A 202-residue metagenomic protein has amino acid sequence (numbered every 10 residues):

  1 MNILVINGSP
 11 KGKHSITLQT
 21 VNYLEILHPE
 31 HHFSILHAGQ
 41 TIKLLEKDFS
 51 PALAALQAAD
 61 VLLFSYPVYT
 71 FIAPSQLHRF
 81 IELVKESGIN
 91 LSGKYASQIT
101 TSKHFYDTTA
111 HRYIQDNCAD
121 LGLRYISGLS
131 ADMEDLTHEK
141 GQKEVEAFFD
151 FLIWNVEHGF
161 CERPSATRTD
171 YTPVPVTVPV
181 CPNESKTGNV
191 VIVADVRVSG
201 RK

Functional and structural regions predicted by a protein language model:
M1-S87, E146-I153, R163-K202: N-terminal beta1-alpha1-beta2 submodule of the flavodoxin-like/Rossmannoid cofactor-binding fold
P10, Q40-I42, K103, D132-D135: Residue-level detector of flexible, active-site-proximal loop/helix-junction positions within diverse enzyme catalytic
G12, I16, Y106, T137-K140 (+1 more regions): Catalytic cores of large soluble enzymes that bind and process phosphate-bearing ligands
L18, D48-F49, H111-R112, K140-G141: Surface-exposed beta-strand edges and their flanking turn/coil or helix-capping segments
F33-G39, S65-P67, G93-S97, S127-M133 (+1 more regions): Short C-terminal domain-edge/linker segments immediately following a structured domain
S92-M133, E139-K140: Short, glycine-/small-residue-rich phosphate/pyrophosphate-handling segment
D120-T167: A charged, well-structured terminal subsegment
